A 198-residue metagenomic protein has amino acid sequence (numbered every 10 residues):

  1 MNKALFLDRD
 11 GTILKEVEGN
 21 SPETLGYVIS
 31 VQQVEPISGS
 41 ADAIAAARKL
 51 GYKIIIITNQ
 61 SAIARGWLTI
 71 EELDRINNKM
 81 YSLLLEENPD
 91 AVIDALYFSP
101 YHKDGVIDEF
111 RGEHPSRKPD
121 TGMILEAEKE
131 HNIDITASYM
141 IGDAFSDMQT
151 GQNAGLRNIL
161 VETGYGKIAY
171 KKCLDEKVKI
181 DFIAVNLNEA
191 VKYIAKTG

Functional and structural regions predicted by a protein language model:
M1-K53: Active-site neighborhood of HAD-like aspartate-dependent phosphohydrolases
S21-I29, G105-G112, L174-D175: Short glycine/proline- and charge-enriched loop/turn segments that cap or connect secondary-structure elements
V28-E35, L68-I76, R111-P119: Alpha-helix N-cap and loop-to-helix initiation/capping positions
S40, I44-L83, D90-G105, G151: Substrate-recognition element of Asp-dependent hydrolases with the DxDx(T/V) motif
Q60, E162-Y165, L187: Short secondary-structure boundary segments
N77-F98, K172-A195: Structural recognition of alpha->loop->beta junctions
P115-M148: Conserved Lys-Pro-Asp/Glu-containing loop-to-beta segment of HAD-superfamily phosphomonoesterases, centered on
T136-F182: Acidic, Mg2+-coordinating phosphoryl-transfer loop and its flanking beta/alpha structural elements, shared across
